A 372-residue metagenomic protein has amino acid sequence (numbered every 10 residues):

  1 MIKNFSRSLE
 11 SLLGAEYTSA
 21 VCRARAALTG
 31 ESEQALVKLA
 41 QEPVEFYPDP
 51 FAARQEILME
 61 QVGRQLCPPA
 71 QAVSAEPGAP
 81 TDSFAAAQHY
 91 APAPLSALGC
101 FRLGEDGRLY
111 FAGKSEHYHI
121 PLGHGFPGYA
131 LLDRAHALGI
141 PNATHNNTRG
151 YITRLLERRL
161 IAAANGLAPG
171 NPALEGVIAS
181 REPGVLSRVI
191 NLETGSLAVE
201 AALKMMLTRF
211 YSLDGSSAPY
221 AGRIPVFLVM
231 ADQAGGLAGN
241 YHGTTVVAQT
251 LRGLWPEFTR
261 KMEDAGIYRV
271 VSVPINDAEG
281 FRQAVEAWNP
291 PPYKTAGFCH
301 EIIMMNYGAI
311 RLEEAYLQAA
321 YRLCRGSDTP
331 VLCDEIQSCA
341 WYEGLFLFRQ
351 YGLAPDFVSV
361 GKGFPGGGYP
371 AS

Functional and structural regions predicted by a protein language model:
M1-A27, E31, P94, H119-D133 (+2 more regions): PLP-dependent aspartate aminotransferase-fold enzymes
M1-V185: N-terminal glycine-rich, Lys/His-bearing helix-loop that initiates the first secondary-structure elements of many
A112, F298-I303: Short beta-strands and strand-loop turn motifs
T144-R154, R188-V199, Q337, S359-P365: Active-site nucleophile and cofactor-binding loops and adjacent substrate-binding regions of central metabolic enzymes
E301-E313, T329-Y351: Conserved PLP phosphate-binding loop immediately N-terminal to the Schiff-base lysine helix in PLP-dependent enzymes
L317-R325: Surface-exposed amphipathic alpha-helices with a cationic face
G352-S372: Active-site PLP attachment segment
